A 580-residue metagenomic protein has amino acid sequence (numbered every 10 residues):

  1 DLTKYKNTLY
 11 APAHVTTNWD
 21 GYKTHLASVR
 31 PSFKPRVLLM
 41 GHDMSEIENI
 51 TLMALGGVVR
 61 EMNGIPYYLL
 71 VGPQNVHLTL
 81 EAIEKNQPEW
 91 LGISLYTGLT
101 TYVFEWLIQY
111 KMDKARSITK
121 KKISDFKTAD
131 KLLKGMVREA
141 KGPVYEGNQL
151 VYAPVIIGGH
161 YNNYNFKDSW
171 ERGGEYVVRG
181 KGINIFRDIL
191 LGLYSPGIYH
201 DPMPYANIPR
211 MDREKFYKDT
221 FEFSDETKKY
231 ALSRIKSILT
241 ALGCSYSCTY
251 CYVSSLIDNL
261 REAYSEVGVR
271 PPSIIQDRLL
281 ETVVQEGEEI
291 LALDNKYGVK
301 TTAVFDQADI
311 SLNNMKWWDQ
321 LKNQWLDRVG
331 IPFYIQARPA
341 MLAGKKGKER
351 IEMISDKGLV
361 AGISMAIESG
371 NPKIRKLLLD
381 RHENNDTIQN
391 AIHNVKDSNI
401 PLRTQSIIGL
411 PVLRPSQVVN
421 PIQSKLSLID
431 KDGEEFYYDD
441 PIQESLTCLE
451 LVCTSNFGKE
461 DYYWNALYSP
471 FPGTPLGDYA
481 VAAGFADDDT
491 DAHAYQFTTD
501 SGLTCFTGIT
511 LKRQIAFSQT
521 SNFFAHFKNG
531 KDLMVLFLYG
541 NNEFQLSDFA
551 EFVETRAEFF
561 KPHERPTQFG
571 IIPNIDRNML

Functional and structural regions predicted by a protein language model:
D1-I47, V419, L426-D430, Q443-L446 (+1 more regions): C-terminal accessory regions of radical SAM enzymes
D1-V284, G298: Acidic, low-complexity intrinsically disordered segments
G41-E46, T97, L242, D309 (+3 more regions): Residue-level signal for short, function-critical loop segments
L55, T79-A82, Y102-Y110, A129-L132 (+6 more regions): A general structural detector for well-ordered alpha-helical segments in enzyme core domains, enriched
M62-I65, M136-V151, G173, E289-V299 (+5 more regions): A structural motif corresponding to the C-terminal end of an alpha-helix and its immediate exit/capping segment
D168-F186, M353-I363, P421-E434, D440-N465: Structural recognition of alpha->loop->beta junctions
P209-L402, S416-E435: Radical SAM [4Fe-4S] cluster-binding motif and immediate context
A308-N314, I408-V412, N465-L476: Short, solvent-exposed turn/loop segments enriched in Gly/Ser/Thr/Pro and often Arg
